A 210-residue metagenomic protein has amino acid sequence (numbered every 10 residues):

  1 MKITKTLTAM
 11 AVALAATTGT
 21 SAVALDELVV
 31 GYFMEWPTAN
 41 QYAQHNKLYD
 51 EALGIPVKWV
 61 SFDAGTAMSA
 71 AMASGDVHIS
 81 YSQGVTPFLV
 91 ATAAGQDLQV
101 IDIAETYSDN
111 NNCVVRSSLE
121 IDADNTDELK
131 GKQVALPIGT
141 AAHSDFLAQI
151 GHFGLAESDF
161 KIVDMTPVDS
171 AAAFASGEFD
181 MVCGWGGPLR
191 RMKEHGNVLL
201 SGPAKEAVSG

Functional and structural regions predicted by a protein language model:
A24-P37, I55-S61, G131-A135, K161-V163: Short, well-ordered beta-strand elements
F33-W36, D63-G65, I79-L89, A94 (+4 more regions): Beta->alpha turn/N-cap motifs
M34-S61, A67, V90-A93, I150: Short, polar/charged alpha-helical segment
Y42-P56, H143-K161, K193-H195: Ligand-binding cleft/hinge of the Venus flytrap
W59-A70, Q83-V85, L155-S176, G187: Short helix-initiation/N-cap motifs at beta->coil->alpha
A73-Q83, A94-L98, K132-Q133, A175-G184 (+1 more regions): Alpha-to-beta junction loops
S117-Q133: Flexible hinge/capping segments at coil-to-helix
I162-V163, D169-G210: Pocket-lining segment of extracytoplasmic ligand-binding domains
